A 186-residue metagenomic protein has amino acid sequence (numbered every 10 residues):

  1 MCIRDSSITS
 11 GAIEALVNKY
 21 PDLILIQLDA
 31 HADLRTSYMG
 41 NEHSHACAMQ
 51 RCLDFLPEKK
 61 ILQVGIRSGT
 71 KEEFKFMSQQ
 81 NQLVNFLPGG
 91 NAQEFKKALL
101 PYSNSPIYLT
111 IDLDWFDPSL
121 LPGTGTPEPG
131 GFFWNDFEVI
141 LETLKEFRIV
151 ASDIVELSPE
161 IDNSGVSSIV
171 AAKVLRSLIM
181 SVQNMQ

Functional and structural regions predicted by a protein language model:
R4-Q186: Conserved alpha-helical scaffold segments that buttress catalytic/binding sites
